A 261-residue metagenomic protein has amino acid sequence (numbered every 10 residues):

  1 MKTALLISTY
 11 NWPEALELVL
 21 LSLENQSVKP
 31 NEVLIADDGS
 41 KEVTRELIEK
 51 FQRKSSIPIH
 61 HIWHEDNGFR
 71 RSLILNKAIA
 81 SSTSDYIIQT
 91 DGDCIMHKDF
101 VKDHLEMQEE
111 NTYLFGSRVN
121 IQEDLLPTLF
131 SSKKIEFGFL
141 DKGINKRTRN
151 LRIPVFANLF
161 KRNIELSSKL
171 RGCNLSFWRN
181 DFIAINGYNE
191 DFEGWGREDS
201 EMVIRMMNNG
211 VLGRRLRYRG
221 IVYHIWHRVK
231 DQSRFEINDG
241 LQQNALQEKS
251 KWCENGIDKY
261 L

Functional and structural regions predicted by a protein language model:
N11, L23, D38-G39, D66 (+1 more regions): Conserved short acidic donor-positioning loop in nucleotide-sugar-dependent glycosyltransferases
L21-P30: Short, acidic, metal-binding catalytic loop of nucleotide-sugar glycosyltransferases
P30-S40, H60-H64: Short beta-strand/loop segment that forms part of the nucleotide-sugar
D37-L47, G68, C94: A conserved acidic beta->alpha catalytic loop
E65-S82, D99: Glycine-rich, basic loop-to-helix element that forms the pyrophosphate-binding segment of sugar-nucleotide handling
I87: Short aromatic/hydrophobic "clamp" motif used to bind/position activated sugar donors
D99-F139: Conserved donor NDP-sugar-binding/catalytic core segment of glycosyltransferases
D191-L261: C-terminal catalytic/acceptor-binding lobe
